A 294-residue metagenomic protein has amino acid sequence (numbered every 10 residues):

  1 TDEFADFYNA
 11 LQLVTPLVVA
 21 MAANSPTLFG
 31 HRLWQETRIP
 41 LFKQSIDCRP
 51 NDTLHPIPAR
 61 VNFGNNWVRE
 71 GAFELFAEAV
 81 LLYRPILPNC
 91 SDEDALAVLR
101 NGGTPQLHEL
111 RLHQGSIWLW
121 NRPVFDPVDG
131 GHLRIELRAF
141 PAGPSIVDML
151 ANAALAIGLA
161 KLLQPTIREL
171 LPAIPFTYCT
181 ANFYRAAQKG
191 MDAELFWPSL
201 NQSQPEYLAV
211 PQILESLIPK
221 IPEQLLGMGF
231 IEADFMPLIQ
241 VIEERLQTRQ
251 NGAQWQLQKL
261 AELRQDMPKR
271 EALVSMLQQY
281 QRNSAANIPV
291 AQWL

Functional and structural regions predicted by a protein language model:
T1-R134, R138-P141, L170-I174: Loop-rich catalytic cores of soluble enzymes, especially ATP-dependent carboxylate-amine ligases and other
T104-I117, P123-H132, F140-A154, G158-L294: Acidic, glycine-enriched catalytic cores built around paired aspartates
